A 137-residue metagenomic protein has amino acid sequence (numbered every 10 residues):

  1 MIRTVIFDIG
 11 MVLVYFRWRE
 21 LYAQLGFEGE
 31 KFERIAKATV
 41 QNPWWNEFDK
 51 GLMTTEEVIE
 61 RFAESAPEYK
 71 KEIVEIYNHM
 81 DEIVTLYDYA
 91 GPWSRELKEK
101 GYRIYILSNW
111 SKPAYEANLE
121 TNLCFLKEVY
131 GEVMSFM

Functional and structural regions predicted by a protein language model:
I2-P92, E99-K100, S111-Y115: N-terminal helical cap/lid subdomain that shapes the substrate entry/recognition surface in HAD-like hydrolases
R103: Residues at the starts of beta-strands that form the adenosine-phosphate
S108: Short beta-strand/turn micro-motifs composed of small residues that flank or help shape donor/cofactor-binding pockets
K112-M137: Substrate-recognition "cap/lid" segment bordering the active-site pocket of phosphatases
